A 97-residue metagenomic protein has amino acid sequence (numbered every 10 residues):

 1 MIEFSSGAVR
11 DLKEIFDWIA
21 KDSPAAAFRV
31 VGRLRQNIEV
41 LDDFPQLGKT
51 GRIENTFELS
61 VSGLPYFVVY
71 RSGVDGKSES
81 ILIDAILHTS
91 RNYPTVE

Functional and structural regions predicted by a protein language model:
M1-N55, G76: Basic, Lys/Arg-enriched alpha-helical interface segments
R35, G63-L64: Σ70-family region 2.3-2.4 aromatic/basic alpha-helix that recognizes the −10 promoter and nucleates DNA melting
V61, F67, R71-E97: Enriched for short, Lys/Arg-rich terminal
